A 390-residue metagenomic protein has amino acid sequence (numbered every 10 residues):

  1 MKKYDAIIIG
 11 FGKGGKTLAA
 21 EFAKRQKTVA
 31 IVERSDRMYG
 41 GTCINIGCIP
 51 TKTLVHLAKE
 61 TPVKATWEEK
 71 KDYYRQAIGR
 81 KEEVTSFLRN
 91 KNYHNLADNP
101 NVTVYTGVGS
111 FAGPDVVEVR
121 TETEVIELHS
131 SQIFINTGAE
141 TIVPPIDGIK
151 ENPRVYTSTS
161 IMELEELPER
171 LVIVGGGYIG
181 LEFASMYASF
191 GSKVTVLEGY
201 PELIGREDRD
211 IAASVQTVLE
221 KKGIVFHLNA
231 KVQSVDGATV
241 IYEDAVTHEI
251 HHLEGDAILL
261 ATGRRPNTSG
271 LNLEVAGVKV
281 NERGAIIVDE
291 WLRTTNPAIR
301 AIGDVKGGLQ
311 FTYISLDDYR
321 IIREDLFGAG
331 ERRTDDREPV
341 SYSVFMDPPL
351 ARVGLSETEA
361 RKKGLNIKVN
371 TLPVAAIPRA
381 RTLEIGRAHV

Functional and structural regions predicted by a protein language model:
M1-G12, L167-G177: Beta1/beta-strand and adjacent pyrophosphate-binding region of the FAD-binding site in flavoprotein oxidoreductases
K2-Y4, E21-K27, E33-L167, T195 (+7 more regions): Glycine-rich flavin
D5-I31, G180-S189: N-terminal Rossmann-like FAD-binding beta1-loop-alpha1 element of flavoenzymes
I7-I9, G109, L128-G138, I173-V174 (+3 more regions): Short hydrophobic core segments
C48, T137-K193, L197, V225 (+2 more regions): Glycine-rich dinucleotide-binding loop and its adjacent helix/turn
E151-L167, H252-A329: FAD-site-proximal beta/loop scaffold in flavoenzymes
H251-V278, E282, N296, R352-R387: C-terminal catalytic lobe of FAD-dependent flavoproteins
